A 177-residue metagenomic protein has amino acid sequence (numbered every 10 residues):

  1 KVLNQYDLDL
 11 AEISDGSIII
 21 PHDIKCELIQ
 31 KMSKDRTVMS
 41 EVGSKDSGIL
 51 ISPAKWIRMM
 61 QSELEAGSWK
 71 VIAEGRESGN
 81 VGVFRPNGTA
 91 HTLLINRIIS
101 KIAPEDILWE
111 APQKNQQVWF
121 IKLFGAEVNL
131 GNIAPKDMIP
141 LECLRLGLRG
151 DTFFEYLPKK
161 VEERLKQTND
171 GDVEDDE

Functional and structural regions predicted by a protein language model:
K1, D15-R36, I49-S52, G79-I95 (+2 more regions): Active-site-adjacent beta->alpha loops and helix N-cap segments on the catalytic face of soluble alpha/beta enzymes
K1, I51-E65, P112-A126: Catalytic cores of alpha/beta
L3-S14: A glycine-rich helix N-cap at a beta->alpha junction
A11-I13, V38-V42, L64, V71-A73 (+2 more regions): Hydrophobic faces of well-ordered beta-strands that scaffold small-molecule active sites in alpha/beta enzyme cores
E41-K55: Active-site mouth loops of central-metabolism enzymes
W56-R76, N80-V81: Amphipathic alpha-helical packing elements
R97-E177: C-terminal alpha-helical cap/extension of soluble enzyme domains
